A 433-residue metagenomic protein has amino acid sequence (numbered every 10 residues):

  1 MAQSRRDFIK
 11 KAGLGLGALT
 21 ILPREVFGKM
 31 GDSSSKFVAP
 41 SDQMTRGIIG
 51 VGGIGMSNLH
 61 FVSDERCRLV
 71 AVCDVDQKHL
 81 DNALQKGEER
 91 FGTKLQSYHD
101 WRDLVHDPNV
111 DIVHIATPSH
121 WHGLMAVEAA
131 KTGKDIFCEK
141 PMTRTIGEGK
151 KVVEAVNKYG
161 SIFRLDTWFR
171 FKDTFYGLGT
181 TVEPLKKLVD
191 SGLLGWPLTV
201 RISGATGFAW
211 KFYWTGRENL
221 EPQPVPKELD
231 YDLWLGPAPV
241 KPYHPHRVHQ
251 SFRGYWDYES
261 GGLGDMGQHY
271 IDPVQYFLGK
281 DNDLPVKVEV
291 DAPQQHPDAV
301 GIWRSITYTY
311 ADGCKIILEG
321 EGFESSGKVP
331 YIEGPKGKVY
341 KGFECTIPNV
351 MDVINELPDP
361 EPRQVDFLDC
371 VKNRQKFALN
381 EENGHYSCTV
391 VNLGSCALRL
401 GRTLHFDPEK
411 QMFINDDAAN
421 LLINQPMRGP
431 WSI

Functional and structural regions predicted by a protein language model:
M1-L16: N-terminal secretory signal peptides and thylakoid transit peptides that target proteins across membranes
K11-G15, F27-S33, S57, P242-P245 (+3 more regions): C-terminal helical cap and adjacent loop that interface with cofactors, partners, or active-site loops
A12-R90, F169-K172, V189, V274: N-terminal Rossmann-like dinucleotide-binding module
I48, C138, F163-L165, K341: Hydrophobic residues in well-ordered beta-strands that form the structural core
H79, L95-K151: Beta-loop-alpha module in the N-terminal Rossmann-like domain of NAD(P)-dependent dehydrogenases, especially those
T93-L95, T132-K134, Y159-S161, C314: A short helix->loop->beta-strand "cap" motif at the edges of active sites that frequently abuts
T143-E228: A contiguous active-site-proximal alpha/beta segment in oxidoreductase catalytic domains
P222-E228, D232-D312: Rossmann-like dinucleotide-binding domain that binds NAD(P)(H)
